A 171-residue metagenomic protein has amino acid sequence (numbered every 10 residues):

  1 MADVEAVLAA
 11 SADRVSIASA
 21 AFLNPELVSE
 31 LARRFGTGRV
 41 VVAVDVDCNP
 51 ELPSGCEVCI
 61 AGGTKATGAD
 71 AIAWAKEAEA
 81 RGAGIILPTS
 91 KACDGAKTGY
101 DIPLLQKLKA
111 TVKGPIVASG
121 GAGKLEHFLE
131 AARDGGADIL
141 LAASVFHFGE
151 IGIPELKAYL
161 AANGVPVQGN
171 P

Functional and structural regions predicted by a protein language model:
M1-S11, P103-L140: Catalytic cores of alpha/beta
A2-P88, A92-C93: Conserved anion-binding
D3, N24-L27, L31, W74 (+3 more regions): General structural feature for long, well-ordered alpha-helical segments within catalytic domains of soluble enzymes
I17-A20, T89, D94-K97, V117-G121 (+1 more regions): Glycine- and other small-residue-rich loops at beta-strand/loop junctions that grip anionic moieties
L27-F35, E130-P171: C-terminal helical cap(s) of enzyme catalytic domains, especially alpha/beta-barrels
L27-V46, K97-K124, N163-V165: Alpha-helix-loop-beta-strand connector modules within alpha/beta enzyme cores
T67, K97, G149: Charged, low-complexity surface patches
I72, K76-P115, E130, G136: Internal alpha/beta core interface subdomains
